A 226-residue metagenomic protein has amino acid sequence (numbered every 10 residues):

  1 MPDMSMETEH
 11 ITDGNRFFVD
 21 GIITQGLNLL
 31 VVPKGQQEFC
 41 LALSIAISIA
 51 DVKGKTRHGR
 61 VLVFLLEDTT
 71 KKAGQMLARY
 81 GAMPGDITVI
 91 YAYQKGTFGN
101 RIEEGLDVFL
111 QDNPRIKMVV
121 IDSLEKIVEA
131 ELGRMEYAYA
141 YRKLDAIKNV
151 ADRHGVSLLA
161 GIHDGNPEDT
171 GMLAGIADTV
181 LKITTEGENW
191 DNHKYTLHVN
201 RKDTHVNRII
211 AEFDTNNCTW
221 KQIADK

Functional and structural regions predicted by a protein language model:
M4-E7, T12-D13, F18-V19, T24 (+4 more regions): Conserved inter-motif catalytic segment of the P-loop NTP-binding fold
L29, A50, R60-F64: Conserved beta-strand elements of the Class I
L29-V31, G35-E38, A138-Q222: Phosphate-binding/switch region of NTP-binding enzymes
L41, I45: Hydrophobic positions on the alpha1 helix immediately C-terminal to the Walker A/P-loop
I49-K53, A151: Hydrophobic pocket-lining residues that define ligand/cofactor binding sites across diverse proteins
V52, R79-M83, T179, I183: A short linear boundary/processing microfeature
V52-R57, P167-T170: Conserved Walker
